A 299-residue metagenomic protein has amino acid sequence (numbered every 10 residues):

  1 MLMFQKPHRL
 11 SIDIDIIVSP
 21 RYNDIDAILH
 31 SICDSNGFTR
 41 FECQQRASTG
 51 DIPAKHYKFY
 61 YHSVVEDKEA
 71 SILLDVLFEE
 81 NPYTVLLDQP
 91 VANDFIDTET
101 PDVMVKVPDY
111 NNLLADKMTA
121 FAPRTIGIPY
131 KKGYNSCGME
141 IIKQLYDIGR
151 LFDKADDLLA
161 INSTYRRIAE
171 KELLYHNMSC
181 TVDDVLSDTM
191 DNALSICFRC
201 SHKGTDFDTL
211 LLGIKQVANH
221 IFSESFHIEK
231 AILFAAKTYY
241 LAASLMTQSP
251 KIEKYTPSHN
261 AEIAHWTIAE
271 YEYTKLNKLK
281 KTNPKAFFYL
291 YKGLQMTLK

Functional and structural regions predicted by a protein language model:
M1-P20: Active-site nucleotide-donor binding segment shared across nucleotidyl transfer reactions
F4-P7, D26-S31, V85-Q89: Short, conserved acidic/polar surface loops in the N-terminal third of protein domains
K6, Y22-D24, D153: Hydrophobic alpha-helical membrane-insertion segments
I12-D15, F41-R46, K58, I126 (+1 more regions): Short acidic, glycine/Ser/Thr-rich loop/turn "cap" segments at secondary-structure junctions
I16-P53: Metal-dependent nucleotidyltransferase catalytic core
G50-S223, A231-M246, K254, S258-K299: Catalytic cores of NTP-dependent nucleotidyl/adenyl transfer enzymes across multiple folds
H227: Short, glycine/charged-rich beta-strand-loop motifs at protein surfaces that mediate ligand recognition and catalysis
